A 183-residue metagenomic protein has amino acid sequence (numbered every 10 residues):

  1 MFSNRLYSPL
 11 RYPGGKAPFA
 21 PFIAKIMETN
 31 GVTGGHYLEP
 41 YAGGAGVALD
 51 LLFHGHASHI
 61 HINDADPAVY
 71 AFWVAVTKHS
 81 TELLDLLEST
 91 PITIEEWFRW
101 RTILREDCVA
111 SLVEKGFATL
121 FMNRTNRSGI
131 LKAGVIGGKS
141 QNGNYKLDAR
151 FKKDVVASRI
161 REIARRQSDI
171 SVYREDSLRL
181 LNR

Functional and structural regions predicted by a protein language model:
F2-M27, V32, V76-R183: SAM-dependent nucleic-acid methyltransferase catalytic core
T33-E95: Conserved S-adenosyl-L-methionine
